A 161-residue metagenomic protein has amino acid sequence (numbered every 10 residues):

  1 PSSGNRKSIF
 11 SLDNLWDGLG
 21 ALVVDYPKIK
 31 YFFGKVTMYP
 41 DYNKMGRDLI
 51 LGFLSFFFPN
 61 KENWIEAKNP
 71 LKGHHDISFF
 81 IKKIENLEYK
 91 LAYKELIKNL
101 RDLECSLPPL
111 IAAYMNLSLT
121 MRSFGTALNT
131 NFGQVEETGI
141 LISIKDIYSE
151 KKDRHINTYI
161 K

Functional and structural regions predicted by a protein language model:
P1-T120: Acyl-donor binding region in acyl/amide transferases
M121-T158: C-terminal/domain-terminus segments
K161: Long, low-complexity, charge-dense
